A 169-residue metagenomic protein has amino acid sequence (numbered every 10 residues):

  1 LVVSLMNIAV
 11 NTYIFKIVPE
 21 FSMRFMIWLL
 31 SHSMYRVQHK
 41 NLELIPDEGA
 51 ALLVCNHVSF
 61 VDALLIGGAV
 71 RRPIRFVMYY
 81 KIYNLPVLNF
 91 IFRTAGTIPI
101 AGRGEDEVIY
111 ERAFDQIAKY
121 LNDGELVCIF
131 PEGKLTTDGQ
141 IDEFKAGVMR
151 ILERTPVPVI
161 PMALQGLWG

Functional and structural regions predicted by a protein language model:
V2-T12: Alpha-helical membrane-embedded segments
I14-A50: N-terminal signal-anchor transmembrane helix
M26-W28, A95-G104, P131-K134: Short, basic, glycine/proline-bearing loop/turn elements
N41, I45, L126, T137-G169: A cross-family acyltransferase "interaction/gating" segment
D47-E107, G169: Catalytic core of membrane glycerolipid acyltransferases/transacylases, capturing the structured, soluble-facing
A50-L52, G124-F130: Residue-level preference for the first positions of well-ordered beta-strands
I66, I91, K119, R150-R154: Hydrophobic/aromatic ligand-binding patch that stacks against planar heteroaromatic rings of cofactors or nucleotides
I98-D123: Helix-adjacent hinge/juxtasegments
